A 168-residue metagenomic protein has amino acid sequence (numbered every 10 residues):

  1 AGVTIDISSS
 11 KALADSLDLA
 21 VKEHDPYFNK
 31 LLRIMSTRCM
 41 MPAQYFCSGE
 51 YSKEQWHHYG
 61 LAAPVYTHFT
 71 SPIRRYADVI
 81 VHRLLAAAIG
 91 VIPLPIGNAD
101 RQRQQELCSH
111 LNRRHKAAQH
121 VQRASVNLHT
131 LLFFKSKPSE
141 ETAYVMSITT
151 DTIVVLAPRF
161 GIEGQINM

Functional and structural regions predicted by a protein language model:
V3-M168: Structured C-terminal cores of nucleic-acid metabolism proteins
